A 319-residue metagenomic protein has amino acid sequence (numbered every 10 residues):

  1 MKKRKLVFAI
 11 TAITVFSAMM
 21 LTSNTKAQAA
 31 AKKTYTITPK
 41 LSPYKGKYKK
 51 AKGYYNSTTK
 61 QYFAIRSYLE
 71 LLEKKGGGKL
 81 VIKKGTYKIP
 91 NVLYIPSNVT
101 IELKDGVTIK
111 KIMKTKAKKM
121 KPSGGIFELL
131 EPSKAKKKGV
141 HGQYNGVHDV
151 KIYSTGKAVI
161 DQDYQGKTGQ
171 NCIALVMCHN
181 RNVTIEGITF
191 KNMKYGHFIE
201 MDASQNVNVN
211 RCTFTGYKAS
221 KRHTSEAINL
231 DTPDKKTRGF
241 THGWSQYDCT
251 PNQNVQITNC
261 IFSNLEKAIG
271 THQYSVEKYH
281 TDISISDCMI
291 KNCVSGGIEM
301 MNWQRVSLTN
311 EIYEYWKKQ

Functional and structural regions predicted by a protein language model:
M1-I10: Bacterial N-terminal signal peptides that target proteins for export
T11-M19: Bacterial N-terminal signal peptides
M19-A31: Sec-dependent signal peptide cleavage junction
A30-I65: Right-handed parallel beta-helix/beta-solenoid
Y62-R66, G76-E131, A135-K138, A158 (+1 more regions): N-terminal extracellular ligand-recognition/capping segment immediately after the signal peptide
I65-E73, K88-S97, K111-M113, G139-Y144 (+5 more regions): Short, T/G/N/S-enriched strand-turn elements that build extracellular solenoid repeat scaffolds
K88-V92, K111-K114, Q162-G166, N171-I173 (+6 more regions): Short glycine/acidic-rich loop motifs that flank beta-strands on beta-rich extracellular proteins
K104-G106, H148-D161, R181-N192, Q205-K218 (+3 more regions): Right-handed parallel beta-helix
